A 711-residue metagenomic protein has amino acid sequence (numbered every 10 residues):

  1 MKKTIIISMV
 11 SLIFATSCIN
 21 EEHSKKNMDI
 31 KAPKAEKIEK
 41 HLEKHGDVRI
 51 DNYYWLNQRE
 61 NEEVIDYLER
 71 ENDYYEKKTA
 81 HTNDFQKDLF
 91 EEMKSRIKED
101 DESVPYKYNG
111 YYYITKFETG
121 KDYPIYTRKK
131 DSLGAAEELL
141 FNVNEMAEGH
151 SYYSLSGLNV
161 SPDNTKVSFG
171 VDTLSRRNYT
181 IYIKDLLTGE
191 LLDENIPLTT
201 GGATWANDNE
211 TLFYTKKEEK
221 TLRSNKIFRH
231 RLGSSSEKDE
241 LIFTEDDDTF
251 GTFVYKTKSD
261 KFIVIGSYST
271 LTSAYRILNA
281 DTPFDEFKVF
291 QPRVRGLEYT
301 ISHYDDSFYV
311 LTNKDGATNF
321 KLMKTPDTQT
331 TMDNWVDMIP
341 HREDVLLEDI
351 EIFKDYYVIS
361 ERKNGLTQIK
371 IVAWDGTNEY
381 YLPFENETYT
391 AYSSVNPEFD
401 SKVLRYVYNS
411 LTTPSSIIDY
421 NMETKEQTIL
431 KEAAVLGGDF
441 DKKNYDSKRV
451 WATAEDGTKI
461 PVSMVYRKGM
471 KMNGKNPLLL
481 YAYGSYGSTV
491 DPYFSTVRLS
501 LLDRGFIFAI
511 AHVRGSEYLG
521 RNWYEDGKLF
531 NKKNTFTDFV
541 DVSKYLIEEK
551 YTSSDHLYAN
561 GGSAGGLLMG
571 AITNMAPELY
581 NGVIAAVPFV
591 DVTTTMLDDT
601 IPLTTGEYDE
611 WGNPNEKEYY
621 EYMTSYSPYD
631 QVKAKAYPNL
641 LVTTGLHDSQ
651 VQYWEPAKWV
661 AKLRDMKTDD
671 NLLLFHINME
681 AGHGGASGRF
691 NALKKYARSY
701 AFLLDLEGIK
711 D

Functional and structural regions predicted by a protein language model:
M1-T4: Positively charged n-region of N-terminal signal peptides that target proteins for export
I7-M9, S17-V403, V407, L411-S415 (+4 more regions): Beta-propeller folds
F117, N313, N409, Y481-G487 (+2 more regions): Glycine-rich His-Gly loop
S132-G134, L174-R176, L187-E190, A206-N209 (+13 more regions): Secondary-structure transition/capping motifs at alpha-helix termini and the adjoining loop/turn into the next element
N144-L158, F169-R176, L187-L192, Y420-E426 (+5 more regions): Cap/lid segment of the alpha/beta-hydrolase catalytic domain
L155, P197-A203, E218-L222, D247 (+9 more regions): Alpha-helix capping and helix-loop boundary segments enriched in small/acidic/polar residues
G251, D260, T272, G296-E298 (+21 more regions): Active-site lining segments that contact anionic ligands and/or coordinate catalytic metals
I510-D711: Active-site-proximal cap/loop segments of hydrolase catalytic domains
